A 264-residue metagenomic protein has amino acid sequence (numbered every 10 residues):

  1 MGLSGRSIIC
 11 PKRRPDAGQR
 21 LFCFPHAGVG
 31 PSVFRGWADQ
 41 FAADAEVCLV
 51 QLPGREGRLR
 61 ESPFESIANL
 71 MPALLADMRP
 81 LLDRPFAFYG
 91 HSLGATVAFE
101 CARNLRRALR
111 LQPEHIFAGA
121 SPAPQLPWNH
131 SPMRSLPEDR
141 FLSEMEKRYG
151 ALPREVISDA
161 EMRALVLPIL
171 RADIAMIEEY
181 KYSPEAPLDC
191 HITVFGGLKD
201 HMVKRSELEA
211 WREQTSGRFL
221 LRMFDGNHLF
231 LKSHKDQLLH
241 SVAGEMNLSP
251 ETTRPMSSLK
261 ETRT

Functional and structural regions predicted by a protein language model:
M1-Y89, L93-T264: Domain-scale detector for complete catalytic domains at protein termini or as standalone homologs
